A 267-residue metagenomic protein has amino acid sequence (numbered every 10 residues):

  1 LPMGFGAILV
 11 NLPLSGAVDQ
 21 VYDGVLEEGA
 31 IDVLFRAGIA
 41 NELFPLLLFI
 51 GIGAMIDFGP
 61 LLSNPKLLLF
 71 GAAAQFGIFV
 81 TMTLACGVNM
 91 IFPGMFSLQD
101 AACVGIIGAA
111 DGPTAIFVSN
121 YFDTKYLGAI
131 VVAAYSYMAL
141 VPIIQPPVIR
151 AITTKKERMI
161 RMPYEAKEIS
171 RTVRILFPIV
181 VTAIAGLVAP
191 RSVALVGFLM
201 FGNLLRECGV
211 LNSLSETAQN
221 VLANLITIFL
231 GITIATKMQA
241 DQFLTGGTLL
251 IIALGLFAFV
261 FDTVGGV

Functional and structural regions predicted by a protein language model:
P2-N11, F70-T83, G108-A115, L222-T236 (+1 more regions): Small-residue-rich segments of transmembrane alpha-helices in multi-pass membrane proteins, especially helix faces
N11-D32, G53-L62, T83-L98, D241-Q242: Transmembrane alpha-helix boundary signature
D32-L48, L98-I106, L187-M200, L249-F261: Structural signature of hydrophobic alpha-helical transmembrane segments
R36-N41, F49-F58, L69-V80, F96-Y126 (+3 more regions): Alpha-helical membrane segments and immediately flanking helix-loop junctions that form or couple to the substrate/ion
G38-L62, G202-L205, A223-L244: Hydrophobic transmembrane alpha-helices of secondary-active transporters and Na+-translocating membrane complexes
L61-M82, D241-G266: Entry/N-cap segments of selected transmembrane alpha helices and their immediately preceding amphipathic helices
Y126-I143, I251-V264: Alpha-helical transmembrane segments
A133-V210: Membrane-embedded hairpin module used as a gating/binding unit in multi-pass transport and secretion proteins
